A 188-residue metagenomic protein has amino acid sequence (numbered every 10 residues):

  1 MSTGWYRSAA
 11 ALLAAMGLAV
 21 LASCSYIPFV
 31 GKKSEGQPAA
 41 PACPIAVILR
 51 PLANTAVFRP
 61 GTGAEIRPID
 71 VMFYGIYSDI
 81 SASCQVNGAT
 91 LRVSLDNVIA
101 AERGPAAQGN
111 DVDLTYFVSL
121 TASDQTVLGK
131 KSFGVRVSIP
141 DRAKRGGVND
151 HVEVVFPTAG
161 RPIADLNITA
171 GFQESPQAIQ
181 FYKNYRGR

Functional and structural regions predicted by a protein language model:
S2-L13: Bacterial N-terminal signal peptides that target proteins for export
A19-S23: C-terminal motif of bacterial Sec signal peptides marking the signal peptidase cleavage site
S25-P28: Bacterial signal peptide processing site
K33-F58: Post-signal peptide N-terminal segment of mature Sec-exported envelope proteins
A40, L128-R188: Helix-rich interaction surfaces within compact, conserved domain-sized segments that mediate assembly or partner
R50-V86: Transition segment at domain starts
D79, S83-G129: Mid-length scaffold segments of soluble, non-membrane domains
